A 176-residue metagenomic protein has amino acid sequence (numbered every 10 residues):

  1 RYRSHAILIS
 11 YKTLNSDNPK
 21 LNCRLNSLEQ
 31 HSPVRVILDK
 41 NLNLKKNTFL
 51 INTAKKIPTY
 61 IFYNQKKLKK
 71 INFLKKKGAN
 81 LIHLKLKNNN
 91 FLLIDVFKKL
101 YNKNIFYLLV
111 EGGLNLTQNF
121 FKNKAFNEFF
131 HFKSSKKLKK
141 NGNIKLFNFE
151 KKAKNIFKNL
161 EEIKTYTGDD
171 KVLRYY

Functional and structural regions predicted by a protein language model:
R1-Y176: Enzymes that bind and transform nitrogen-containing heteroaromatic metabolites
